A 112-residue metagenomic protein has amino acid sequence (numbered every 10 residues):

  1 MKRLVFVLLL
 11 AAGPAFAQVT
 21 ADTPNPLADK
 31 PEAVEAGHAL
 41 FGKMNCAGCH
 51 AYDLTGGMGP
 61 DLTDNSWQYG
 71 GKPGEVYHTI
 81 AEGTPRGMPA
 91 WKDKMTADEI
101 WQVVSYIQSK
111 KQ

Functional and structural regions predicted by a protein language model:
M1-E32, Y106-Q112: Post-cleavage N-terminal segment of exported redox proteins
K2, V7, R86-G87, W91-K94: Extended, non-globular alpha-helical segments
T23, M58, T84: Residues that flank catalytic or metal-binding motifs in active/ligand-binding sites
A28-H38, A51-A81, K94: Gly/Gly-Pro-rich "capping" loops immediately C-terminal to redox-active cysteine motifs in periplasmic/lumenal
G37, M44-Y52, M88, V103-I107: The canonical Cys-X-X-Cys-His
D53, T84, K110-K111: A general structural signal marking secondary-structure boundaries and capping sites
D93-Q112: C-terminal capping alpha-helices of c-type cytochrome domains
